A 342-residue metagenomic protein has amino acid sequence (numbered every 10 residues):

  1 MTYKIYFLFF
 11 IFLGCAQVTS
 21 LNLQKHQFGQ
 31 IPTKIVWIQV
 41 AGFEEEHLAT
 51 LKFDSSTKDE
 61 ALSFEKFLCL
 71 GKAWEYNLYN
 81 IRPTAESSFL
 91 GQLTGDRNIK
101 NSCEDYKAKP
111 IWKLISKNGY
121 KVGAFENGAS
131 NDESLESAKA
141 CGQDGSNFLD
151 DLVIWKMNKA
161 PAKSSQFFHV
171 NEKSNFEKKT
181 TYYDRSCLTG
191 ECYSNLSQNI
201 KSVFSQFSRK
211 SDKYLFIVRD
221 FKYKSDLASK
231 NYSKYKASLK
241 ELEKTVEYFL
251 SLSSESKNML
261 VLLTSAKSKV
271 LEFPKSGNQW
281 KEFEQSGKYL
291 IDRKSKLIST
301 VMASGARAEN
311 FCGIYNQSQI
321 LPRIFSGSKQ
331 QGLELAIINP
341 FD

Functional and structural regions predicted by a protein language model:
T2-F9: Sec-dependent signal peptide recognition, specifically the positively charged N-region followed immediately by
T19-Q27, S253, K275-G277, E282-D342: Membrane-interface soluble catalytic domains
L21-K34, E44-G145, A303, C312-I314: Active-site nucleophile/metal-coordination loop of metallo-enzymes that catalyze phosphate/sulfate and related
L21-Q24, F28, S194-F216, Y223-M259: A long, amphipathic alpha-helix that forms part of the scaffold/cap immediately adjacent to metal-dependent active
I31-V36, K117-G123, R209-F216, S254-V261 (+1 more regions): Loop/turn elements at helix/coil->beta-strand transitions in domains of secreted/extracellular proteins
E45-L48, E241-Q279: Metal-dependent active-site segment of extracytoplasmic phospho-/sulfohydrolases and closely related
T84-D226: His/Asp/Glu-rich, glycine-adjacent segments that coordinate divalent cations and/or stabilize oxyanion chemistry on
